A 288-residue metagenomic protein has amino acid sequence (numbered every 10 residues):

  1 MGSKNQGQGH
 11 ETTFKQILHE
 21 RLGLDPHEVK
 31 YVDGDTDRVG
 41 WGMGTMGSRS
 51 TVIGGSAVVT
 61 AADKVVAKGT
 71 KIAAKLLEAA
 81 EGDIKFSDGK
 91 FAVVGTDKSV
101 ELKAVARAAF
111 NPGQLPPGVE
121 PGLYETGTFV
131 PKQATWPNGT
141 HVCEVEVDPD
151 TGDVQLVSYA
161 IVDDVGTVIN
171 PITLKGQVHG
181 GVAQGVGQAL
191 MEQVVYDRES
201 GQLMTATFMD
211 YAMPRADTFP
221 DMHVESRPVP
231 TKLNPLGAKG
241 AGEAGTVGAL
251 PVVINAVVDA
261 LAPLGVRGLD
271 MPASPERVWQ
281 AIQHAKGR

Functional and structural regions predicted by a protein language model:
M1-G2, I172: Structural motif
E11-T12: Conserved strand-to-helix beginnings and helix N-cap segments that scaffold or border functional pockets
Q16-R288: C-terminal catalytic domains of large/alpha subunits in multi-subunit enzymes
